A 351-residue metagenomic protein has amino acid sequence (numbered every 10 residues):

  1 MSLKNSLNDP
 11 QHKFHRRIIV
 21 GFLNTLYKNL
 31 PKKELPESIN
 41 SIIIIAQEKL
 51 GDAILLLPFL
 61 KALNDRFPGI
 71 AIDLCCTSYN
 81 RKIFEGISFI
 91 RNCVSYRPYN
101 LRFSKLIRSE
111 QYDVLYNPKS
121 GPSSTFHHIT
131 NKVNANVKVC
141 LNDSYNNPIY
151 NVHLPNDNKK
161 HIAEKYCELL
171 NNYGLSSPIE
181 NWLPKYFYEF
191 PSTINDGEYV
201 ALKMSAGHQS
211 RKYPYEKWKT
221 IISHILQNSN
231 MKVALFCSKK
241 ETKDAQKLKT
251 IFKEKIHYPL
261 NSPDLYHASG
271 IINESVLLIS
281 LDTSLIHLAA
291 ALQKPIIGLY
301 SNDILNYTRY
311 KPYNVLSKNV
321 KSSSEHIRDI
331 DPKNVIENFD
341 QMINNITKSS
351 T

Functional and structural regions predicted by a protein language model:
M1-T351: Catalytic machinery of carbohydrate-active enzymes, primarily nucleotide-sugar-dependent glycosyltransferases
